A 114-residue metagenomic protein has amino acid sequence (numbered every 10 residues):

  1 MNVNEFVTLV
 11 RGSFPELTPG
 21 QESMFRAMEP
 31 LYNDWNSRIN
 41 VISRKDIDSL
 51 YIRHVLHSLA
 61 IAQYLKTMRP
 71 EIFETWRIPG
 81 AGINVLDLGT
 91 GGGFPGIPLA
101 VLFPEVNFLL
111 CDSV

Functional and structural regions predicted by a protein language model:
M1-G80: Class I SAM-dependent transferase core
L59-V114: Conserved SAM/SAH cofactor-binding pocket of Class I
